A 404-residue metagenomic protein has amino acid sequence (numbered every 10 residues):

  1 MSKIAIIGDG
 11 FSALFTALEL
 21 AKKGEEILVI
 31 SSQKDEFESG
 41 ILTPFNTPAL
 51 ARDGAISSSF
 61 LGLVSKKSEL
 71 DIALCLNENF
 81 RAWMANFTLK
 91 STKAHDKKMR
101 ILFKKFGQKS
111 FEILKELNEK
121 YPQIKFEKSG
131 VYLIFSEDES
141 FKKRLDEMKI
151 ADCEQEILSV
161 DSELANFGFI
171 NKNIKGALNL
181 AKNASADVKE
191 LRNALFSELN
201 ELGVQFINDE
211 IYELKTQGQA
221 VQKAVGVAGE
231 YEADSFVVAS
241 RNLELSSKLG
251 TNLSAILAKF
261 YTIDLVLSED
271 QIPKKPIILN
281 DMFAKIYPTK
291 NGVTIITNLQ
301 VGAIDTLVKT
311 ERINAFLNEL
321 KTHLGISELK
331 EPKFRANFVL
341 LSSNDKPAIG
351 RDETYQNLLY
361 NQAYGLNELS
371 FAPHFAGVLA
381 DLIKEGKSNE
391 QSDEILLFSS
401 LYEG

Functional and structural regions predicted by a protein language model:
M1-G10: Beta1/beta-strand and adjacent pyrophosphate-binding region of the FAD-binding site in flavoprotein oxidoreductases
A13-L14: N-terminal Rossmann-fold NAD(P) dinucleotide-binding loop
A17, A21, E198: Gly/Ala-rich phosphate-binding loop of Rossmann-like dinucleotide-binding domains, activating on the conserved
K22-G40: Glycine-rich FAD pyrophosphate-binding loop
G40-L89, E213, G229-E353: Active-site substrate-recognition segment that forms the wall of the catalytic cavity or substrate channel
A85-S197: Rossmann-like flavin
I150, I326-G404: C-terminal catalytic lobe of FAD-dependent flavoproteins
N173-V227, Y231: Helical element adjacent to the flavin cofactor pocket in flavoenzyme catalytic cores
